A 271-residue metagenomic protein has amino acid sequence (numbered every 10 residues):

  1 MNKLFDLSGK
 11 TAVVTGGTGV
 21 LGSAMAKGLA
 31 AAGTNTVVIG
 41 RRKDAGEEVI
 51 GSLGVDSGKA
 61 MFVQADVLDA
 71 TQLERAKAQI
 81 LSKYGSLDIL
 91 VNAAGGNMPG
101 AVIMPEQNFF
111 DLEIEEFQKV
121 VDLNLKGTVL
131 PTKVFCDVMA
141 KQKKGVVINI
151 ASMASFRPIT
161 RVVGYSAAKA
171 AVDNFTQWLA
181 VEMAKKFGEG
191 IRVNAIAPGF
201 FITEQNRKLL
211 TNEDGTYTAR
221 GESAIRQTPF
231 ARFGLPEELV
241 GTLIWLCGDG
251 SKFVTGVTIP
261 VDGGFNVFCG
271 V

Functional and structural regions predicted by a protein language model:
N2-L4, I244, T255-V271: Short C-terminal tail/terminal secondary-structure segment of NAD(P)H-dependent dehydrogenase/reductase domains
T18-G19, R42: Conserved glycine-rich cofactor-binding loop
L90, F187, R192, V254-G256: Short, small/polar-rich loop/turn modules that mediate ligand/substrate recognition or access, typified
A101-Q118, A224: Substrate-binding pocket helix/loop in short-chain dehydrogenase/reductase
T132, A168: Active-site helix of classical SDR
S152: Residue(s) in the substrate-gating loop at a strand-loop-helix junction that position the organic substrate next
A195, Y217-V254, V261-G263: C-terminal helical subdomain
